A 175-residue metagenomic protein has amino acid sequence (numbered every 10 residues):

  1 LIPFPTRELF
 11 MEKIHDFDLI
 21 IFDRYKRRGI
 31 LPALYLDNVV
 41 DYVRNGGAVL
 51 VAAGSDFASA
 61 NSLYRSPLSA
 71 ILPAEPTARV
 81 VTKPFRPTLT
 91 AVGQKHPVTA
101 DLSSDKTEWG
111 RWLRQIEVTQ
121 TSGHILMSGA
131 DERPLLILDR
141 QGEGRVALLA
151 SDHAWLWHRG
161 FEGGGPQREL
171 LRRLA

Functional and structural regions predicted by a protein language model:
L1-A175: A conserved amphipathic helix/loop scaffold that creates a polar/acidic microenvironment used either to coordinate
